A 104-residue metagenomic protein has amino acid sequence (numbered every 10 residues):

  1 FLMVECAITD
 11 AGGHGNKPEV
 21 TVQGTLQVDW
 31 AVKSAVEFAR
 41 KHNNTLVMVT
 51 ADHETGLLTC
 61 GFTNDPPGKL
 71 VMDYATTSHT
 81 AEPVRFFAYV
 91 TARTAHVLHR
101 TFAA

Functional and structural regions predicted by a protein language model:
F1-A104: A post-motif C-terminal structural segment
